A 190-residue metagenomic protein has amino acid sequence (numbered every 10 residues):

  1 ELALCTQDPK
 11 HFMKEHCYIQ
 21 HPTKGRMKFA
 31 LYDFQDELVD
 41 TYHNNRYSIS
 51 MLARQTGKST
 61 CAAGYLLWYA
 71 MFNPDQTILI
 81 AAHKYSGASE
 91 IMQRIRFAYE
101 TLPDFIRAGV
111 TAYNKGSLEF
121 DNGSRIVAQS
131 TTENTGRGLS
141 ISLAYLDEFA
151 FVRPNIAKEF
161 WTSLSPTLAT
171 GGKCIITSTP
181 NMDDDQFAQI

Functional and structural regions predicted by a protein language model:
E1-I190: Phosphate/NTP-binding elements of NTP-utilizing enzymes
